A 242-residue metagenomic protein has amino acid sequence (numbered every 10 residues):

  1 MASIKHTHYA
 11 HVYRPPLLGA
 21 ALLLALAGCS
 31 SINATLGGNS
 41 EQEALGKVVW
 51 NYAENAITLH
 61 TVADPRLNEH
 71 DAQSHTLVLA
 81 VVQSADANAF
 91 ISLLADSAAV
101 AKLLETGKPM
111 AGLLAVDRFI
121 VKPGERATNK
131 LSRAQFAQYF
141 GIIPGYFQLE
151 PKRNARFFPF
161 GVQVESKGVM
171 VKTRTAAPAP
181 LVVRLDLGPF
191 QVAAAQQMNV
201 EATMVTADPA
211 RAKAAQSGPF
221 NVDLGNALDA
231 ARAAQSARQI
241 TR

Functional and structural regions predicted by a protein language model:
M1-S31: Sec-dependent bacterial lipoprotein signal peptides
A25-W50: Bacterial Sec signal peptide processing site at the extreme N-terminus
W50-Y52, S132-A137, V164: A short, structured loop/turn motif at beta-sheet edges
A53-I57, H75: Short structural boundary motif marking the start of a folded domain
L59-H70: Short amphipathic, basic-aromatic surface patches that mediate peripheral association with negatively charged
D71-A80: Short coil-to-beta strand junction motifs in C2/discoidin
S84-N154: Mid-length scaffold segments of soluble, non-membrane domains
A155-R242: Glycine-rich, aromatic-bearing surface loops/beta-hairpins
